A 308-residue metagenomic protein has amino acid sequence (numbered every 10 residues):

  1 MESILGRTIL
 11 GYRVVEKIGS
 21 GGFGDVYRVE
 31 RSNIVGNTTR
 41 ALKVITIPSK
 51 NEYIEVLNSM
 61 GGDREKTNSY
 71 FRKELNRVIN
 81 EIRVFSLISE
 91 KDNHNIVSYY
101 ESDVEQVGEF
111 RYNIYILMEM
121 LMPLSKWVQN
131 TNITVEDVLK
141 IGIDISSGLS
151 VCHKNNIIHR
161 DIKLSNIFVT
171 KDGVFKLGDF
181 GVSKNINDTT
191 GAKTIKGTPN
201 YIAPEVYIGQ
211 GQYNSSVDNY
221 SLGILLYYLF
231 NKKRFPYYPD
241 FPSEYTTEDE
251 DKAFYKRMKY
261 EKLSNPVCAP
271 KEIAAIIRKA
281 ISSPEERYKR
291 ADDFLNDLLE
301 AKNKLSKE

Functional and structural regions predicted by a protein language model:
V56-S89: AlphaC helix of the eukaryotic protein kinase fold
S98-Y112: Short beta-strand micro-motifs within the conserved protein kinase catalytic domain, predominantly in the N-lobe
G108-P123: Conserved short submotifs of the Hanks-type protein kinase catalytic core that shape the nucleotide-binding pocket
I141-G142: Activation segment signature within eukaryotic-like protein kinase domains
H153-V169: Catalytic-loop of the protein kinase fold
V206-S216: Conserved end of the kinase activation segment
